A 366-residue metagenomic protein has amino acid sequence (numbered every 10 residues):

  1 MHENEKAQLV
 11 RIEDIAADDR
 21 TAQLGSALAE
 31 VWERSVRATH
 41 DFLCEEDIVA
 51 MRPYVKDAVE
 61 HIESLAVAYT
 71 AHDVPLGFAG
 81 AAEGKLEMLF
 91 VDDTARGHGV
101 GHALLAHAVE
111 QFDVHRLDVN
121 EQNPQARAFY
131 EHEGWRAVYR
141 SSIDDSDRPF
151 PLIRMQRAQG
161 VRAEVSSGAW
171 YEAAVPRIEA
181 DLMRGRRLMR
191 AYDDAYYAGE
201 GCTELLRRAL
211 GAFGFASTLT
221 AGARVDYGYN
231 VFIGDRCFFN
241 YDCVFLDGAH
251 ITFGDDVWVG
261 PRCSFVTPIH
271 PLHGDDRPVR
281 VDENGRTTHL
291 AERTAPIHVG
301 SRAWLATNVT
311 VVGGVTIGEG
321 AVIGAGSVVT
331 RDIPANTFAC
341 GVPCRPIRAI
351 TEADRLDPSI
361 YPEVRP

Functional and structural regions predicted by a protein language model:
A7-E30, E172, P176-R177: A short beta-loop-alpha structural element at the N-terminal edge of CoA-dependent acyl/N-acetyltransferase catalytic
E30-K56, E63: Conserved GNAT-fold acetyl-CoA-binding loop/helix
V67, D73-F90: Conserved beta-strand in the GNAT
G97-E110, A128, H132, W304: Conserved acetyl-CoA-binding loop-helix of GNAT-fold acetyltransferases
H102, Q122-R140, S146-R148: Conserved active-site alpha-helix within GNAT-family acetyltransferase domains
E110-Q122: Conserved GNAT acetyl-CoA-binding A-motif
Q159-F215, L272, C344-P366: Terminal amphipathic alpha-helical/low-complexity segments used for targeting or macromolecular assembly
A223-I233, F238-T316, V342-P343, R348-S359: Flexible, glycine/small-residue-enriched loop-and-beta-strand segment within the central core of proteins
